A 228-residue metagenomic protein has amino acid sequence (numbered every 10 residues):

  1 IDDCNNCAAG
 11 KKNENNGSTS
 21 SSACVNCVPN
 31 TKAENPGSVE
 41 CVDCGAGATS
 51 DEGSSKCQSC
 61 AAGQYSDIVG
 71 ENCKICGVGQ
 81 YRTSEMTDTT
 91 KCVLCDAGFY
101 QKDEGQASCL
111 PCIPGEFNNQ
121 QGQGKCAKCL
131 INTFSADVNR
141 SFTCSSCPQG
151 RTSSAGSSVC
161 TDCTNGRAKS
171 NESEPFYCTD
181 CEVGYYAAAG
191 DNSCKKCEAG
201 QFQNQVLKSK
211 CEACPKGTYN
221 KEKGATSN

Functional and structural regions predicted by a protein language model:
I1-N228: Disulfide-rich, cysteine-dense extracellular ectodomains and adjacent flexible linkers of secreted and cell-surface
